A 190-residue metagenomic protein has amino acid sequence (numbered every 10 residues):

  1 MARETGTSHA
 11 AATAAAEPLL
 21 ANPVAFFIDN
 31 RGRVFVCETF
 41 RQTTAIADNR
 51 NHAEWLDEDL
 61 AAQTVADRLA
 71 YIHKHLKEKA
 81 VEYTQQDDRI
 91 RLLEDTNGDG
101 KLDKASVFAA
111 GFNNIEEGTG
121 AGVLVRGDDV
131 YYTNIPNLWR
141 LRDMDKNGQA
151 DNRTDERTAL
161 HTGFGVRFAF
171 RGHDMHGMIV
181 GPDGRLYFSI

Functional and structural regions predicted by a protein language model:
M1-I190: Beta-propeller domains with acidic blade repeats across secreted/periplasmic ectodomains and cytosolic WD/CNH propellers
